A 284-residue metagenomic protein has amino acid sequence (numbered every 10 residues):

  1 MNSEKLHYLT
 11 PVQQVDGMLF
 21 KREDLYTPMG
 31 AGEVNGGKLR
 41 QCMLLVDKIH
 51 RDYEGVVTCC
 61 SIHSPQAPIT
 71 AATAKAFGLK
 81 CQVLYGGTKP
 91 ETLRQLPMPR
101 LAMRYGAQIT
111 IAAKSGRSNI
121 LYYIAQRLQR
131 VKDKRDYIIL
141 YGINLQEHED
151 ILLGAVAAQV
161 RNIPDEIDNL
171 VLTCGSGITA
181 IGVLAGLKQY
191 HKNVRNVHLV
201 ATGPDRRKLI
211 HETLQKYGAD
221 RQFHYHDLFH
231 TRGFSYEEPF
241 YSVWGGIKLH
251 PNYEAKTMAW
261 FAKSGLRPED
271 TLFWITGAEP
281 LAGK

Functional and structural regions predicted by a protein language model:
M1-E54: Positively charged, low-complexity intrinsically disordered leader regions
L45, P68-S115, R206-Y217: Active-site-proximal loop->helix
L45-H50, P68-K80, L184-H191, W260-R267: Alpha-helix C-terminal capping segments
D52-A71, F77-G86, N169-S176: A short, small-residue-rich loop immediately preceding and capping a beta-strand
C60-P68, P90-E91, L172-G182, Y253-T257 (+1 more regions): Gly/Ser/Thr-rich loops at beta-strand to alpha-helix junctions that form or flank small-molecule/cofactor-binding
T88-E166, H224-K248: Small/polar-residue-rich loop-to-helix segments that shape phosphate-bearing ligand pockets
E149-H226, E279-K284: Glycine-rich phosphate/pyrophosphate-binding loop at beta-loop-alpha junctions
H224-E269, I275-E279: Active-site-adjacent helical/loop segments in soluble small-molecule enzymes
